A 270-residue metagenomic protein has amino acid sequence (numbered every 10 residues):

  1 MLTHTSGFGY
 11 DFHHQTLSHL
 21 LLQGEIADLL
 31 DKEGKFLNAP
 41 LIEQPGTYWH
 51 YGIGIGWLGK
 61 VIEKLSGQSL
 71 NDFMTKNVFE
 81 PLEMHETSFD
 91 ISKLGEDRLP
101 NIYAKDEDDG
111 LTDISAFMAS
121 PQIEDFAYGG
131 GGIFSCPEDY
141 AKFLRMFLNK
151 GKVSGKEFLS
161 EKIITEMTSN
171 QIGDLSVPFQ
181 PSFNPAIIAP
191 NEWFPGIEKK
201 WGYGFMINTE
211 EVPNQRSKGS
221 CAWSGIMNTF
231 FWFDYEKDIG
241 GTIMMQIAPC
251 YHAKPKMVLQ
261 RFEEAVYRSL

Functional and structural regions predicted by a protein language model:
M1-Q215: Short, surface-exposed loop or secondary-structure junction motifs that flank catalytic or metal-binding residues
D106-D108, D234-K237: Short acidic-glycine loop/turn motifs at beta-strand connectors
I133, F205, C221, G241-I243: Well-ordered beta-strand positions enriched in small/hydrophobic/aromatic, beta-favoring residues
M206-I207, W232-D234: Short, well-ordered beta-strand micro-motif
N214-A222: Short, hydrophobic/aromatic-rich segments at coil-to-beta transitions
G225-M227: Short, small/polar residue-rich loop motifs at catalytic or cofactor-binding pockets
F231-W232, D238-A248: Short, well-ordered beta-strand elements
I247-L270: Generic C-terminus detector
